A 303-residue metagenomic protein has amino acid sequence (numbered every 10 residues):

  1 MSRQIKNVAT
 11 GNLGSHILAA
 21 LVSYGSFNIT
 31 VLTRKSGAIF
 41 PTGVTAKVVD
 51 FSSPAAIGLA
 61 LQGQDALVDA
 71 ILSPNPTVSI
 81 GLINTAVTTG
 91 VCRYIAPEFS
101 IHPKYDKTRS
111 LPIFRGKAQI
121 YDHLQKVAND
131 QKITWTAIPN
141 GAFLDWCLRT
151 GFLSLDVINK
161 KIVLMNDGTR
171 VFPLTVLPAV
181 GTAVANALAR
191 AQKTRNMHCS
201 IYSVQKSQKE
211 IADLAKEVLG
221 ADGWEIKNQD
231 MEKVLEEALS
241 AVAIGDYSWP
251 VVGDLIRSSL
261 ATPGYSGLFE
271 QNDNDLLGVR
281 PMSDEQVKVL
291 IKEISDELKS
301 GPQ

Functional and structural regions predicted by a protein language model:
S2-T42, S52-A55, T77, T89 (+2 more regions): Oxidoreductase cofactor-interface core, primarily capturing Rossmann-like NAD(P)-dependent enzymes
T42-A66: Conserved Rossmann-fold cofactor-binding substructure of NAD(P)-dependent oxidoreductases
G58, L177-A185, D284-S295: Short, amphipathic alpha-helical "lid/cap" segments that border enzyme active or binding sites
A60, T77-R93: Rossmann-fold NAD(P) dinucleotide-binding segment
L67, L82, V180-A183: Hydrophobic positions on the long internal alpha-helix of Rossmann-like NAD(P)-dependent oxidoreductase domains
V68-L72, A96: Redox-cofactor binding/interface segments in oxidoreductases and associated redox assembly factors
E232-Q303: A hydrophobic C-terminal alpha-helical subdomain
